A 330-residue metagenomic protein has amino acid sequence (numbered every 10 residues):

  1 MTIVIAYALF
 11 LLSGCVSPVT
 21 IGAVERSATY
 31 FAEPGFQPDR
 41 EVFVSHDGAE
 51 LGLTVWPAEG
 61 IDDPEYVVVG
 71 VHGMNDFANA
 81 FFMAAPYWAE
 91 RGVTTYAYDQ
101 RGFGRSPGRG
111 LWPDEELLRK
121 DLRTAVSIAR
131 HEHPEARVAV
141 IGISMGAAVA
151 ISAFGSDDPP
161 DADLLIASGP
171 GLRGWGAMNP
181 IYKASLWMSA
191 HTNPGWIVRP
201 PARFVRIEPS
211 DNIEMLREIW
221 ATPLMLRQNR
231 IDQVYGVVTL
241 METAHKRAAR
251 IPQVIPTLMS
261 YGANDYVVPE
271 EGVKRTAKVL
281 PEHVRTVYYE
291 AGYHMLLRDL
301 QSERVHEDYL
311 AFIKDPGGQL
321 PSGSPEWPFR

Functional and structural regions predicted by a protein language model:
F10-S45, A49-E59, R330: An N-terminal hydrophobic leader/cap segment in hydrolases
N75-A78, F103-R137: Catalytic nucleophile-loop/oxyanion-hole region of alpha/beta-hydrolase and closely related hydrolase-like folds
A85-R109: Conserved alpha/beta-hydrolase
I143-R230: Alpha/beta-hydrolase-fold enzymes
Q253, M259-Y261, D265: Short beta-strand/loop motif that positions the catalytic acidic residue of the alpha/beta-hydrolase fold
N264-V268, M295: Acidic catalytic loop of the alpha/beta-hydrolase fold
P269-K278: Short alpha-helix in the alpha/beta-hydrolase fold that links the catalytic acid
H283-R330: Catalytic active-site module of serine/aspartate enzymes centered on a nucleophile-bearing elbow/loop
